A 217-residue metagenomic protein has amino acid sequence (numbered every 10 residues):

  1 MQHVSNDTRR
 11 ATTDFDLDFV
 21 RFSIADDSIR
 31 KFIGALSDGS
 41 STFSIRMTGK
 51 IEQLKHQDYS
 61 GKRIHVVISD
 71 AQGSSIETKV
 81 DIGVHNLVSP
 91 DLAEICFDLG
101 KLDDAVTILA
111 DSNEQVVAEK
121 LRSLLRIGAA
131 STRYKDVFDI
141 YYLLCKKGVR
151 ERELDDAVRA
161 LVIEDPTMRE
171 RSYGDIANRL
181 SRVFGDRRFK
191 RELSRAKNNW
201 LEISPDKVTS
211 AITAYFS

Functional and structural regions predicted by a protein language model:
H3-R9, F15, F19-S217: Structured mid-to-C-terminal alpha-helical surface segments
